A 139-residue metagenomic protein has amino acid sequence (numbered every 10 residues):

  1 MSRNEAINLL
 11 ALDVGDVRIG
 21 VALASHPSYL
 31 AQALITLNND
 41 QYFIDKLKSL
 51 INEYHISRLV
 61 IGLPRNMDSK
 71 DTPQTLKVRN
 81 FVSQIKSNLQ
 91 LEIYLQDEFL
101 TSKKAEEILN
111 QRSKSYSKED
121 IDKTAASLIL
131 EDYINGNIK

Functional and structural regions predicted by a protein language model:
S2-L10, D16-V17, A22-K139: Phosphate- and other anionic-substrate recognition elements at nucleic-acid/protein interfaces
